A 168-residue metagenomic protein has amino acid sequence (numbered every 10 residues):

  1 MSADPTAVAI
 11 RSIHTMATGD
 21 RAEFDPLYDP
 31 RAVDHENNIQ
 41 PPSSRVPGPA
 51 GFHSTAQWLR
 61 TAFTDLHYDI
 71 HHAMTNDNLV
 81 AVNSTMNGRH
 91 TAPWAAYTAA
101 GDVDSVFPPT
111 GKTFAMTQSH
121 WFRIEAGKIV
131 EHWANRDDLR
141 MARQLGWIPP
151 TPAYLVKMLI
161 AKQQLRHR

Functional and structural regions predicted by a protein language model:
M1-R168: C-terminal and inter-domain tail/linker signature
